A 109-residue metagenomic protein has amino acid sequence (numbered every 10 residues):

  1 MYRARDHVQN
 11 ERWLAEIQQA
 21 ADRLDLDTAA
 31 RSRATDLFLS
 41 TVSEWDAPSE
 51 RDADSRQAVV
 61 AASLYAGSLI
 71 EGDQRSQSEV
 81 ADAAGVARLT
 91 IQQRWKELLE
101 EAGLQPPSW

Functional and structural regions predicted by a protein language model:
M1-W109: Non-catalytic, interaction-prone regions of core transcription and DNA-replication machinery
